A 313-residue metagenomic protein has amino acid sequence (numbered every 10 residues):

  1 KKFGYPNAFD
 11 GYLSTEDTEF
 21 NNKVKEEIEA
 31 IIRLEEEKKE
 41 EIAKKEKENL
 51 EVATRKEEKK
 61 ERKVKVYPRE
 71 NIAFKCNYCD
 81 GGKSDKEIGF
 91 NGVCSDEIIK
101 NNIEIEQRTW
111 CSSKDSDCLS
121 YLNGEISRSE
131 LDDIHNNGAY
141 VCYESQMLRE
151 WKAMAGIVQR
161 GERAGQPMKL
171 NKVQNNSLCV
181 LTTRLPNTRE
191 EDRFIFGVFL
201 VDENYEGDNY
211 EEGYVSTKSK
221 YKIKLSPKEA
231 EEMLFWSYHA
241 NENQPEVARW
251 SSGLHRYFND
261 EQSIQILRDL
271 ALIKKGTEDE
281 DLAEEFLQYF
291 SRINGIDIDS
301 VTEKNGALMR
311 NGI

Functional and structural regions predicted by a protein language model:
K1, F194-N204: Short beta-strand-centered aromatic/proline hotspots
K1-K2, F9: Long low-complexity intrinsically disordered regions
P6, Y12-L122, G207-I313: Contiguous surface segments at macromolecular interaction interfaces
N123-Q174, E190: Short N-terminal edge-element motif at the start of the domain
R160, L181-T183, F199-D202: Short His-Asn-centered micro-motif
K169-L185: Short coil-to-beta transition motif at edge beta-strands of beta-rich domains
L185-R193: Short basic/aromatic-enriched segments
P186-N187, N204-E206: Short, solvent-exposed loop/turn segments at secondary-structure junctions
